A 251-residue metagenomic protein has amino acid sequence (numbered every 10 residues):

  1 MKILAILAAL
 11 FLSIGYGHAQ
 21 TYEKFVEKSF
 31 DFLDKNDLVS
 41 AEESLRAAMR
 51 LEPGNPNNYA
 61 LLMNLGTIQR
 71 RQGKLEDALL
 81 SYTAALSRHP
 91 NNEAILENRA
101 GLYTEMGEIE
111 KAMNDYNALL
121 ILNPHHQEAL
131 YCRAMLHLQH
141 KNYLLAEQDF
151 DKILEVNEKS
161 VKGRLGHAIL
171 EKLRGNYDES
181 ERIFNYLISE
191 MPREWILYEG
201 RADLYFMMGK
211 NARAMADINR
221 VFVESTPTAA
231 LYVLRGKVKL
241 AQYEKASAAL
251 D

Functional and structural regions predicted by a protein language model:
L12, Y16-N64, R71, L80: N-terminal leader/linker segments that initiate helical-solenoid repeat arrays
Y22-E23, P56-A60, E93-A94, Q127-E128 (+3 more regions): Helix-start (N-cap) detector for alpha-helical repeat units in TPR-like alpha-solenoids, especially tetratricopeptide
D34-K35, I68-R71, E105-M106, Q139-H140 (+3 more regions): Register position in tetratricopeptide repeats
L51-G54, R88, L122, V156 (+2 more regions): Structural marker of alpha-solenoid helical repeat scaffolds
